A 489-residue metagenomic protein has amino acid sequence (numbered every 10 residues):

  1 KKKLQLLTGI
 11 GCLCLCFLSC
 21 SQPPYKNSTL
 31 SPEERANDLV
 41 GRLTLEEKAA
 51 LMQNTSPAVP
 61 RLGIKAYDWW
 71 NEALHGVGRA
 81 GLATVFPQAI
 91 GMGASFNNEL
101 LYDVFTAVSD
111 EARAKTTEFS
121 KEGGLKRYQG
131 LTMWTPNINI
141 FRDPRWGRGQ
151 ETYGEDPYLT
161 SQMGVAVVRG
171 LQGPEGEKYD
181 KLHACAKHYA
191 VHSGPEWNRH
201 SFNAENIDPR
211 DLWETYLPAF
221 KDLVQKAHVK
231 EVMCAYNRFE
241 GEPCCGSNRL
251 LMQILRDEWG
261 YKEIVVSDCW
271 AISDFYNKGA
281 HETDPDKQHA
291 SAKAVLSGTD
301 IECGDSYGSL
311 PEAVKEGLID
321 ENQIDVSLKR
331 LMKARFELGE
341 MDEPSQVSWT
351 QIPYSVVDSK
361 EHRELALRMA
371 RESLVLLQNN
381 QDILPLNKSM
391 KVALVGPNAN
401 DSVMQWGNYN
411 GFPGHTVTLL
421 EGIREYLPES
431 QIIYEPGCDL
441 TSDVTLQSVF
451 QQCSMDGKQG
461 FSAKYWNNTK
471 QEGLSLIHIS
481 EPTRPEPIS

Functional and structural regions predicted by a protein language model:
K1-P23: Bacterial Sec-dependent N-terminal signal peptides
F17-S480, R484, S489: Glycoside hydrolase catalytic-domain context in secreted enzymes
